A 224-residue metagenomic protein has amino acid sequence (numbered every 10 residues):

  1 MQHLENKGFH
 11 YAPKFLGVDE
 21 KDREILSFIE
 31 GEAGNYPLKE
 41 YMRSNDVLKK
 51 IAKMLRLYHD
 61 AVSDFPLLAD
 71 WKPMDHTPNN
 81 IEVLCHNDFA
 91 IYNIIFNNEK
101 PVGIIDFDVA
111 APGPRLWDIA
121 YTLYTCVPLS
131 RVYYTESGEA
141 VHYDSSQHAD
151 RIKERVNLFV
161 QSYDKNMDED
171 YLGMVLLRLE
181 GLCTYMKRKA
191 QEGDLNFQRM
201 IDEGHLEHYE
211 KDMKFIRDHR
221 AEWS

Functional and structural regions predicted by a protein language model:
M1-A61: A conserved alpha-helical element in kinase catalytic cores
P37-W71, E82-N87, Y92, F96-N97 (+1 more regions): Conserved kinase catalytic-core helix
D70-T77, S137-H142: Short linear capping/connector segments at secondary-structure termini
D75-A120, R131-Y134: Active-site acidic catalytic loop and adjacent metal/ATP-binding pocket of ATP-dependent phosphoryl transfer enzymes
I119-D164, L179-G193: Active-site activation/catalytic loop segments of kinase-like enzymes and analogous catalytic loops in related
C183-S224: ATP/Mg2+ or Mg2+-diphosphate-binding catalytic cores that bind nucleotide phosphates or diphosphates via glycine-rich
